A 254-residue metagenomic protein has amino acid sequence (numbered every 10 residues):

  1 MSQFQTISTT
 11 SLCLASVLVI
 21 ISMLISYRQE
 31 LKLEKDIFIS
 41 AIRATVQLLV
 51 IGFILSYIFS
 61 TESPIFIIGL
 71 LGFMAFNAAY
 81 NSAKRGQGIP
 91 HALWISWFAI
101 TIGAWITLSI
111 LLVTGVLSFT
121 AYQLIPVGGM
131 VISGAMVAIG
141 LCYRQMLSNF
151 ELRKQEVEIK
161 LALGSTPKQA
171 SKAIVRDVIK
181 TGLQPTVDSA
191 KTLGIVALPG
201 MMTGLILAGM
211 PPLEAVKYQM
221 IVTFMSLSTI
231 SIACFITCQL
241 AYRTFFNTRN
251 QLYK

Functional and structural regions predicted by a protein language model:
Q5-L18, S60-M74: Structural signature of hydrophobic alpha-helical transmembrane segments
I7, S11-A15, F66, Q87-C142: Loop-to-helix entry region at the N-terminal start of transmembrane alpha-helices in multi-pass membrane transporters
M23-K35, N77-G88: C-terminal ends of transmembrane helices
K32-L71: Loop-to-helix transition at the N-terminal end of transmembrane alpha-helices
Q145-V178: Short cytoplasmic-facing helical segments at TM-TM junctions of multi-pass membrane proteins
P167-V196: Transmembrane alpha-helices
D188-L213, K217, A233: Non-cytoplasmic
L213-Y242: Hydrophobic alpha-helical transmembrane segments of polytopic membrane proteins
